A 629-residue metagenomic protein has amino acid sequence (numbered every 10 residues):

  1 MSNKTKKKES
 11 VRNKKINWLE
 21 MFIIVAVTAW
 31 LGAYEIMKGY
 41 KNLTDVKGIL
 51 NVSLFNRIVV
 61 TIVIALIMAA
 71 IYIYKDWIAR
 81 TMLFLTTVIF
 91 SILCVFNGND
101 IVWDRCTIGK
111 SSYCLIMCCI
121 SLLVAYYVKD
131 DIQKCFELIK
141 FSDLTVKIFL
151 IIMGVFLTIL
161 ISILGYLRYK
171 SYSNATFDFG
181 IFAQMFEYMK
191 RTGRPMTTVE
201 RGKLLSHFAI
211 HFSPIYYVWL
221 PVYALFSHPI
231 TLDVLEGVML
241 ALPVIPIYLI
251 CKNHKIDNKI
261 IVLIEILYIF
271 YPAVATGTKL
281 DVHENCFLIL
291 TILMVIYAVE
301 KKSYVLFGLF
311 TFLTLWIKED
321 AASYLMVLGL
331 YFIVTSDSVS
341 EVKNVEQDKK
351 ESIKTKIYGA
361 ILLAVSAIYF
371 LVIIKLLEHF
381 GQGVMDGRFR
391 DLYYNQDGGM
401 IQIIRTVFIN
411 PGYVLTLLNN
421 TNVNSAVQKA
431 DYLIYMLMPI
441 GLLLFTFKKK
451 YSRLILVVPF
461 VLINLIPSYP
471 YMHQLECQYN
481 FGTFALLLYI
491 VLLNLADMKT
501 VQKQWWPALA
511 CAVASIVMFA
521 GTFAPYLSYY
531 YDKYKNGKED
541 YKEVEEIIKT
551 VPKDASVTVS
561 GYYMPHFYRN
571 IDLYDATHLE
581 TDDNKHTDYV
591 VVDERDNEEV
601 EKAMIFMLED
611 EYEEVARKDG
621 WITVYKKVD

Functional and structural regions predicted by a protein language model:
M1-T28, I62-I161, E351-L362: Start-transfer (signal-anchor) and selected internal transmembrane alpha helices of multi-pass inner/ER membrane
I64-I73, K429-L454, V461: Hydrophobic, aromatic-rich transmembrane alpha-helices and their immediate juxtamembrane boundary segments
A65-I73, V234-K255, M294: Transmembrane-helix motifs of polytopic, lipid-linked glycan transferases
I78-T86, L242-F270, I289-L290, V305-L309: Transmembrane-helix signature of polytopic, membrane-embedded enzymes that assemble or transfer cell-envelope glycans
L83-S91, I148-V155, K259, L363-A364 (+1 more regions): Signature aromatic-anchored transmembrane alpha helix within multi-pass, membrane-resident enzymes that catalyze glycan
T107-S121, V244, S323, L454-K503: Hydrophobic/aromatic-rich transmembrane helices and adjacent perimembrane loops
N253-K255, D281-F287, L293-L306, I333-K343: Membrane-interface transmembrane helices that cradle and orient dolichyl/undecaprenyl
L293-A298, V305-I333: Membrane-interface alpha helices of multi-pass inner-membrane proteins
